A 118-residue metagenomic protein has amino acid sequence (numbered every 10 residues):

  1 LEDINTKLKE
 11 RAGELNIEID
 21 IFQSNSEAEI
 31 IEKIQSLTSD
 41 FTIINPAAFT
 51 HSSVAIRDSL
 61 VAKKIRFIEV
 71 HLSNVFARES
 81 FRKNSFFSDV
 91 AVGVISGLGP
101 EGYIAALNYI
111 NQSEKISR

Functional and structural regions predicted by a protein language model:
L1-G13: Short catalytic helix/loop segments, enriched in acidic residues and glycine and frequently bearing histidine
E18-A28: Short beta->alpha junction loops
D20-F22, A77-R118: Short, glycine-/small-residue-rich phosphate/pyrophosphate-handling segment
N25-S26, A48, L98: Short beta->alpha linker loops
E29-A47: Short, electropositive alpha-helical surface patch
K33-L37, S59, A106: CheY-like receiver
L37-S39, V61-A62, N84-D89: Short, hinge-like loop/turn segments at secondary-structure boundaries
F41-F76: Mid-chain, well-packed structural core segment of small domains
